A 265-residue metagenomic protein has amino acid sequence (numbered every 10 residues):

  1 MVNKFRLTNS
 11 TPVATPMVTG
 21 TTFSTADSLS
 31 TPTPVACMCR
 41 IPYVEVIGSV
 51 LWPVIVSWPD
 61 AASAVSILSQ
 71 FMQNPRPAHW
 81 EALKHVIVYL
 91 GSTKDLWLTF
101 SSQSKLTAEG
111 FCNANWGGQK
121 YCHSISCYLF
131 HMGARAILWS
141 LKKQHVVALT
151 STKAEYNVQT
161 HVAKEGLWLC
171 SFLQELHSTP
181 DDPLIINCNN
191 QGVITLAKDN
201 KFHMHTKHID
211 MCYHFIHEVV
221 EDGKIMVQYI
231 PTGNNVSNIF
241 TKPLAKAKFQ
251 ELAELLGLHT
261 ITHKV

Functional and structural regions predicted by a protein language model:
M1-V265: Long, low-complexity, charge-biased intrinsically disordered regions
